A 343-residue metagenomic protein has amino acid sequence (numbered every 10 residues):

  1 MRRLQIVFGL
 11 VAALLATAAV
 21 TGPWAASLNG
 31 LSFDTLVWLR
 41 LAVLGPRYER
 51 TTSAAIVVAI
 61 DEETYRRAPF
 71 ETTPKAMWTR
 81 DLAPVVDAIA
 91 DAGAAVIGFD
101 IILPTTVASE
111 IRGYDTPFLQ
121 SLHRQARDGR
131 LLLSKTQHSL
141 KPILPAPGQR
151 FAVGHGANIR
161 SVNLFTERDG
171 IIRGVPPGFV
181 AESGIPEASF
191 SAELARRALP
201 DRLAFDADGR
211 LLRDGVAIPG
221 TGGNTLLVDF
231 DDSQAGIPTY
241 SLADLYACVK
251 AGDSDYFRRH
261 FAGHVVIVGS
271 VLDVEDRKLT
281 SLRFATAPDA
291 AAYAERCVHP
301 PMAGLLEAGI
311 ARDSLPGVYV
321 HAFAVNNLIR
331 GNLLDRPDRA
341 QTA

Functional and structural regions predicted by a protein language model:
M1-A343: Flexible inter-domain connectors and hinge/loop segments
